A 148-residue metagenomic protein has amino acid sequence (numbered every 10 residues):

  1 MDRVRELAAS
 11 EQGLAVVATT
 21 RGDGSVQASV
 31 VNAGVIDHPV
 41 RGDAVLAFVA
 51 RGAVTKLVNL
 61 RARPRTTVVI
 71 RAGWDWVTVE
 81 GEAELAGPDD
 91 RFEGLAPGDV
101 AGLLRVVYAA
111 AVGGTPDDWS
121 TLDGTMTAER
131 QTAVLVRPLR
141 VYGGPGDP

Functional and structural regions predicted by a protein language model:
M1-D2, A50, D117-W119: Charged, amphipathic alpha-helical segments
M1-V16: Short, basic/aromatic recognition patches
V4, P39-R41, P116: General secondary-structure edge motif
R5-A9, V58-A62, T127: Alpha-helix boundary recognition
L7, D23, R71-G73, G124-M126: Generic marker of residues within folded, mature protein domains
Q12-G52, V58-L60, T66-I70, T78-E82: Short beta-strand segments
D75-P148: Charged, gly/pro-rich active-site loop segments
